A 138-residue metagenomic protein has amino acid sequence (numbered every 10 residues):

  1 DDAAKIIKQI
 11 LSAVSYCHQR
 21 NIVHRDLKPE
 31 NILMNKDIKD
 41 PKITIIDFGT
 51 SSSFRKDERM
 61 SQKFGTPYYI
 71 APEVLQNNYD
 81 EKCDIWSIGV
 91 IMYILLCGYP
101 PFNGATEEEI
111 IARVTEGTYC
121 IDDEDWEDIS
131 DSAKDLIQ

Functional and structural regions predicted by a protein language model:
I6-I7: Activation segment signature within eukaryotic-like protein kinase domains
H18, I22-N35: Catalytic-loop of the protein kinase fold
S61-E73: Conserved activation segment of eukaryotic-like protein kinases, specifically the C-terminal portion of the activation
D84: Conserved catalytic-loop aspartate of Hanks-type protein kinases
C97-P100: Structural helix C-cap motif within protein kinase domains
D128-Q138: Conserved C-terminal C-lobe helix
